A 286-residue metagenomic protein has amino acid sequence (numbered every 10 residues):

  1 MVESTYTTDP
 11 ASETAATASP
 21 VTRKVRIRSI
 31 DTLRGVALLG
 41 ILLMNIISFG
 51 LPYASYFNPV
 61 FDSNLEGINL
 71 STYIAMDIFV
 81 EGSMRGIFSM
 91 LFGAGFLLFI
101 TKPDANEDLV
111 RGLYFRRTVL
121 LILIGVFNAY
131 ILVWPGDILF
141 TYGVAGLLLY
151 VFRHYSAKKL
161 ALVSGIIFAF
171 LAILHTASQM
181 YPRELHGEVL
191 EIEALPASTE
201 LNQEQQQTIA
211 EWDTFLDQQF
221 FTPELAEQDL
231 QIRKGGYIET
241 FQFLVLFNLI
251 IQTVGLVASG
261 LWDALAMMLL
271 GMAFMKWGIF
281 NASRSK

Functional and structural regions predicted by a protein language model:
S12-F92, F99: N-terminal signal-anchor module of multipass membrane proteins
V25, M272-K286: Hydrophobic, small-residue-rich membrane helices and short re-entrant helix-turn-helix hairpins that build
S29, A161-G165, A282-K286: Interfacial segments of alpha-helical transmembrane regions
L42, A169, M268-G271: Hydrophobic residues within the alpha-helical transmembrane core of Major Facilitator Superfamily
F79-I87, I131, P135, V254-L265: Hydrophobic alpha-helical transmembrane segments of multi-pass membrane proteins
S89-A94, A264-M272: Hydrophobic cores of alpha-helical transmembrane segments in multi-pass inner/ER membrane proteins, independent
M90, A94-E184: Internal alpha-helical transmembrane segments
I166-W262: Long hydrophobic alpha-helical segments that form multi-pass transmembrane helix bundles in integral membrane proteins
